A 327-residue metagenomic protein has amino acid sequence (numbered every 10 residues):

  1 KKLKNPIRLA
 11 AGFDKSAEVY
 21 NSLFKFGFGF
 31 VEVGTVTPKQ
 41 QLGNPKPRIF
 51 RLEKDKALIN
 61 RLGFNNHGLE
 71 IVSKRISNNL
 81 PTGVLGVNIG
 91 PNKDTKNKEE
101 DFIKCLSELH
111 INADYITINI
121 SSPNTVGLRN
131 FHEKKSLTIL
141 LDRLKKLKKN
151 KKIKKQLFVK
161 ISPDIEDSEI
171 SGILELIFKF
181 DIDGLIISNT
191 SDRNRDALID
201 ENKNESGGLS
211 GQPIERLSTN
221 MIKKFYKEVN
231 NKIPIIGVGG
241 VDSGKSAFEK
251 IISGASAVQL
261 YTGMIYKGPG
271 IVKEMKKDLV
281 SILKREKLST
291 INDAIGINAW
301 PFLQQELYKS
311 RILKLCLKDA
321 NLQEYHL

Functional and structural regions predicted by a protein language model:
K1-L85, Y325-H326: N-terminal capping/small domains of soluble enzymes
K2-R8, P81-I89, K148-I165, K227-G237: Short beta-strand/loop segments at the ligand-binding rim of alpha/beta enzyme cores
L9, V31, V72, V87 (+7 more regions): Conserved, mostly hydrophobic/aromatic
S16-K25, I103, I165-K179, Y226-N231 (+1 more regions): Catalytic cores of alpha/beta
G29-Q41, I120-S122, G184-R193, G240 (+1 more regions): Glycine-rich phosphate-binding active-site loops on the catalytic face of alpha/beta enzymes
P45-F50, D55-E70, K74, L209-I233 (+1 more regions): Alpha/beta catalytic cores of nucleotide-metabolism and tRNA/nucleoside-modifying enzymes
P91-I103, N130, S136, F158-K179: Active-site glycine- and acidic-residue-rich loops that bind and position anionic ligands or nucleotide-like cofactors
S122-S136, I170, L174-N231: Glycine/Thr-rich beta-alpha phosphate-binding loop at enzyme active sites
